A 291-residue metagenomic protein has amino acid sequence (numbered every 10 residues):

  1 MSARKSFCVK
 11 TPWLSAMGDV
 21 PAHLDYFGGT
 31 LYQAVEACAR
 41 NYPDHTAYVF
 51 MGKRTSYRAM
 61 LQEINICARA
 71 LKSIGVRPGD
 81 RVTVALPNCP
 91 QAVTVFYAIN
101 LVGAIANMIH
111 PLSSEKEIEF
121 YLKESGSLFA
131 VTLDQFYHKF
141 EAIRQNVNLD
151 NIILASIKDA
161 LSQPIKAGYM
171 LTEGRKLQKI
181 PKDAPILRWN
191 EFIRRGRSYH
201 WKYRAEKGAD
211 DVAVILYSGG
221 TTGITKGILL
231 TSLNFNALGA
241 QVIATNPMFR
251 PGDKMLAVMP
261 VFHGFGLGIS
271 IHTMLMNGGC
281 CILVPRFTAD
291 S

Functional and structural regions predicted by a protein language model:
C8-A16, Q33-S56, Y203: AMP-dependent adenylate-forming
D25-F27, E36, D44-C89, V93-Y97 (+3 more regions): Conserved AMP-binding/adenylate-forming core of the ANL superfamily
P43, K179-Y217, I224, P247-K254: Conserved pre-ATP/AMP-binding loop-to-beta segment of ANL
S56-R58, R204, A213-A237: Conserved AMP-binding A3 loop
E63-I66, R194-Y199, I228-R250, V258: Conserved structural elements of the adenylate-forming
A68, R81, P87-N107, P111-E115 (+4 more regions): A short helix-loop-beta submotif of the ANL/AMP-binding
I74, L101-E191: Structural core segment of the AMP-binding/adenylate-forming
N236-K254, F262-S291: Conserved AMP-binding/adenylation subdomain of ANL enzymes
